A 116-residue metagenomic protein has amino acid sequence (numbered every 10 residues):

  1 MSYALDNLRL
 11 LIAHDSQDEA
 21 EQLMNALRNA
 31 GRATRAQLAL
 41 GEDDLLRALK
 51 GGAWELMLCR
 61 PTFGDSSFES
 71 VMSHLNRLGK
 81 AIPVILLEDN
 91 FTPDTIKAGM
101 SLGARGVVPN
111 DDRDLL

Functional and structural regions predicted by a protein language model:
M1-Q37, D43, K50-G51: Non-catalytic signal-transmission and effector/linker regions of two-component phosphorelay proteins
N7, A33, A53-E55, L78-P83: His-Asp phosphorelay/catalytic-motif detector in bacterial-type signaling
A20, E42-L45, K50-L78, E88-T95: Conserved phosphotransfer microenvironments
L38-L40, E88, P109: Short loop/edge segments at beta-strand edges and connector loops that shape dinucleotide/nucleotide cofactor-binding
D94-T95, D111-L116: C-terminal output helix
